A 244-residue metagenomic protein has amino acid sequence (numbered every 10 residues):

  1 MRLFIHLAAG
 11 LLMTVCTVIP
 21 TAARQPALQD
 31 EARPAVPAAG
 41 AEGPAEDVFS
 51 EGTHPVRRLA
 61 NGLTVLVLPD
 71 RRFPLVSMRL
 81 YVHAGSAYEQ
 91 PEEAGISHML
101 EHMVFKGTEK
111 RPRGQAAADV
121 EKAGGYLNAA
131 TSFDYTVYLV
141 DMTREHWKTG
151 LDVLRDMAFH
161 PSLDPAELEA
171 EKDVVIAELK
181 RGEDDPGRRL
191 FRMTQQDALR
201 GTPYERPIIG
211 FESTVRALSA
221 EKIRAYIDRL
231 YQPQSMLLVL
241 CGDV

Functional and structural regions predicted by a protein language model:
M1-L3: N-terminal secretory signal peptides that target proteins for export/translocation
I5, I19-A118, L139-M142, D152-L154 (+1 more regions): His/Glu-rich zincin catalytic helix
H6-V18: Bacterial N-terminal signal peptides
R24-R33, R58, L63, Q115-V244: Charge-rich, well-structured scaffold segments of protease-associated domains
